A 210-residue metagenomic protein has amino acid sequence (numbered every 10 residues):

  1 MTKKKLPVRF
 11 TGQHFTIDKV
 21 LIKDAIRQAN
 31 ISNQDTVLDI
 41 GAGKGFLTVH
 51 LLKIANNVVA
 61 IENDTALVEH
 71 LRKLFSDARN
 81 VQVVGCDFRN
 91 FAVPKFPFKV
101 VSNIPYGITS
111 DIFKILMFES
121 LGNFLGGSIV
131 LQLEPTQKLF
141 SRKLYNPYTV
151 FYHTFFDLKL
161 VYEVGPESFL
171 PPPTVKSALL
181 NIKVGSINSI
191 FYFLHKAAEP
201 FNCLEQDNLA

Functional and structural regions predicted by a protein language model:
M1-C203: Catalytic cores of RNA-modifying enzymes
C203-A210: Structured N-terminal alpha/beta-domain signature that marks small ligand/cofactor-binding or signaling modules
